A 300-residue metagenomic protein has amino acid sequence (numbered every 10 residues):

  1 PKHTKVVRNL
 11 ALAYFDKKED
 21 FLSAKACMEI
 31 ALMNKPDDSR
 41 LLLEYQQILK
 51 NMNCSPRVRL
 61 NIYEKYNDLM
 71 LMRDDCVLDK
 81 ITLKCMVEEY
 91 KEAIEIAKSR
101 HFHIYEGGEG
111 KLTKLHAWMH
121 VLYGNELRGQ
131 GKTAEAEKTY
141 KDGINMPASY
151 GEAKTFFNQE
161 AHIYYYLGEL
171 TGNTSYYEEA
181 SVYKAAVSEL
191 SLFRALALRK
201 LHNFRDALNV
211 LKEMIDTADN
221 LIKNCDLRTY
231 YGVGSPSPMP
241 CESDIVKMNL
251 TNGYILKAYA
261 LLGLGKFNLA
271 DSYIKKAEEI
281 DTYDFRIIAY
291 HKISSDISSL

Functional and structural regions predicted by a protein language model:
P1-K2, P36, L71-M72, Y105 (+5 more regions): Short coil turns that delineate tetratricopeptide repeat
N9-L10, E44-Y45, D79, L115 (+7 more regions): Canonical tetratricopeptide repeat
L12, Q47-K50, E152-E160, Y165 (+1 more regions): Alpha-helical adaptor scaffolds
K17-K18, M52-N53, V87, Q130 (+5 more regions): Structural motif corresponding to the intra-repeat A-B loop/turn of tetratricopeptide repeats
D20-L32, S55-M70, Y90-I104, T133-N145 (+3 more regions): Alpha-helical repeat scaffolds
